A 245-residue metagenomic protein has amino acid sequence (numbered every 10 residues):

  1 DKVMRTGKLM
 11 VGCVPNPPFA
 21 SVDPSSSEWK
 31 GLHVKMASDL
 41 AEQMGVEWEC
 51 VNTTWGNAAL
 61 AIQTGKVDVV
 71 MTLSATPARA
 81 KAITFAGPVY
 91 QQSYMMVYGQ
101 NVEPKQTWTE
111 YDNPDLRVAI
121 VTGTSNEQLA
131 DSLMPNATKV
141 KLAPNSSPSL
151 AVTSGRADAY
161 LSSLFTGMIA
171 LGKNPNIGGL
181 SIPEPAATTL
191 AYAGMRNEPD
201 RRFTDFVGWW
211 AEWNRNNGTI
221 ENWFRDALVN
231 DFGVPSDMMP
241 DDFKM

Functional and structural regions predicted by a protein language model:
D1-L73, K81: Extracytoplasmic small-molecule ligand-binding "clamshell" domains of the periplasmic binding protein/Venus flytrap
S21-S25, A37-E47, W108-D112, N126-A143 (+2 more regions): Ligand-binding cleft/hinge of the Venus flytrap
V34-Q43, V102, T109, D115-L116 (+2 more regions): Extended ligand-binding regions for polar small-molecule ligands
V46-C50, T54-N57, S74-R79, I83-E127 (+1 more regions): A conserved helix-loop-strand patch within extracytoplasmic ligand-binding domains of the periplasmic binding
E49-L60, P104-Q106, V140-S154, A187-T189: Short helix-initiation/N-cap motifs at beta->coil->alpha
N57-L60, L73-A82, L129-S132, T153-A187: A ligand-binding cleft/hinge motif common to bilobed small-molecule-binding domains
Y90-N101, M168-A211, N230-M245: Periplasmic-binding protein-like
S125-L142, S181, A211-M245: Ligand-binding clefts/hinges and TM-proximal coupling segments of bilobed small-molecule sensing domains
